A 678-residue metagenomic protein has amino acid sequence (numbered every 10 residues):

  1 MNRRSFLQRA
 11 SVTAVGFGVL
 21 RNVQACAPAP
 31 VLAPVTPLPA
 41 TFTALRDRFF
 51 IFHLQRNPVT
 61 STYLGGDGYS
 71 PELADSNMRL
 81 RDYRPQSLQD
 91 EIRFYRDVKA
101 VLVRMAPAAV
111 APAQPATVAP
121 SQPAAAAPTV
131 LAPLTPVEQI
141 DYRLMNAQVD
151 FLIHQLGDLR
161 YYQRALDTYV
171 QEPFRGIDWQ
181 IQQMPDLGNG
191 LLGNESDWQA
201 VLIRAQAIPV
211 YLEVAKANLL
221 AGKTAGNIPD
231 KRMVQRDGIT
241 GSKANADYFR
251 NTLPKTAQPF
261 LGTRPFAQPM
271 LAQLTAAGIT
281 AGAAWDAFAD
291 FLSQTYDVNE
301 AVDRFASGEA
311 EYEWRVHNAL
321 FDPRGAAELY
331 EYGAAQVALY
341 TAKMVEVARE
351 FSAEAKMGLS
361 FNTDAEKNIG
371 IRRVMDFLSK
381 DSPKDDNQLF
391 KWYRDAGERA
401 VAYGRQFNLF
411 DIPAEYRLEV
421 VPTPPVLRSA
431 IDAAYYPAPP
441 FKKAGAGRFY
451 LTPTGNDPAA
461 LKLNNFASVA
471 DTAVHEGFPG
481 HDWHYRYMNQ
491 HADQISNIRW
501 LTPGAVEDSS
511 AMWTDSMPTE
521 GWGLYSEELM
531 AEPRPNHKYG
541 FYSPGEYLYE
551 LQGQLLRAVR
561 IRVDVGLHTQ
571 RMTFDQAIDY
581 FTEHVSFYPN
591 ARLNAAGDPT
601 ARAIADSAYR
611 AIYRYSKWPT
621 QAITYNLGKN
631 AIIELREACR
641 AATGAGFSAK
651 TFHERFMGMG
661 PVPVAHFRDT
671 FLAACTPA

Functional and structural regions predicted by a protein language model:
S5-P28: N-terminal export signals
A27-A678: N-terminal maturation segment of proteins
